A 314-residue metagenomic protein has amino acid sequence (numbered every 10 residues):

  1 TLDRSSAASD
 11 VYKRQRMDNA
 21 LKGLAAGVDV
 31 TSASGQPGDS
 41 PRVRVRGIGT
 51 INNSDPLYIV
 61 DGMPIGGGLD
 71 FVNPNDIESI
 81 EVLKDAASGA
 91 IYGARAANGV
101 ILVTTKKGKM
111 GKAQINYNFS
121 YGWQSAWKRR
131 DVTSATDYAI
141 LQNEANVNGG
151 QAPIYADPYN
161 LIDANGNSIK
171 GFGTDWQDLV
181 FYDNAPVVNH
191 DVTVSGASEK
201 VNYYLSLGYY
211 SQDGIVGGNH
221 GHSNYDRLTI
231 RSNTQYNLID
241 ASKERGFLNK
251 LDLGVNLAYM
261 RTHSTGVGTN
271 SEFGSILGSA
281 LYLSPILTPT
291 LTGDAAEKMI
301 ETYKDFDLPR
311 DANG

Functional and structural regions predicted by a protein language model:
T1-A8, Y12: Single conserved hydrophobic/aromatic residue that forms the stacking wall/gate of nucleotide- or nucleobase-binding
S6, S40-A86, N118-S120, Q124 (+1 more regions): Periplasmic plug
S9, P37, I65, D85 (+3 more regions): Structural signature of outer-membrane beta-barrel domains
D18-D61, S79, G89-K109: Extracytoplasmic beta-strand/coil segments of soluble accessory domains associated with Gram-negative outer-membrane
P41, S54, G111-I115, H190 (+2 more regions): Outer-envelope beta-barrel architecture signal
A97, P186-H190, A197, N224-L228: Residues that define the transmembrane beta-barrel architecture of outer-membrane proteins
T105-K107, V192, G196-K200, S211-I215 (+1 more regions): Outer-membrane beta-barrel proteins
K109-G173, G217-Y225, T229, N233-G314: Surface-exposed loop/interface segments of Gram-negative outer-membrane beta-barrel transport/assembly proteins
